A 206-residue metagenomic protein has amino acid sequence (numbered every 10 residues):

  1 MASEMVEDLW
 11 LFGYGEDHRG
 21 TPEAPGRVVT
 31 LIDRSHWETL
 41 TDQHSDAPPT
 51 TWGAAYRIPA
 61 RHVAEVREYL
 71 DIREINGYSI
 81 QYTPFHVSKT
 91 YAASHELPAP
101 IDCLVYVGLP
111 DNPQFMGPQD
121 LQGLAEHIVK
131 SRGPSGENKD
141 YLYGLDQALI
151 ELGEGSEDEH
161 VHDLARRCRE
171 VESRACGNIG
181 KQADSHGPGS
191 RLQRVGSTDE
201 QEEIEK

Functional and structural regions predicted by a protein language model:
M1-K206: A glycine-rich, hydrophobic/aromatic-adjacent loop/helix-cap motif
